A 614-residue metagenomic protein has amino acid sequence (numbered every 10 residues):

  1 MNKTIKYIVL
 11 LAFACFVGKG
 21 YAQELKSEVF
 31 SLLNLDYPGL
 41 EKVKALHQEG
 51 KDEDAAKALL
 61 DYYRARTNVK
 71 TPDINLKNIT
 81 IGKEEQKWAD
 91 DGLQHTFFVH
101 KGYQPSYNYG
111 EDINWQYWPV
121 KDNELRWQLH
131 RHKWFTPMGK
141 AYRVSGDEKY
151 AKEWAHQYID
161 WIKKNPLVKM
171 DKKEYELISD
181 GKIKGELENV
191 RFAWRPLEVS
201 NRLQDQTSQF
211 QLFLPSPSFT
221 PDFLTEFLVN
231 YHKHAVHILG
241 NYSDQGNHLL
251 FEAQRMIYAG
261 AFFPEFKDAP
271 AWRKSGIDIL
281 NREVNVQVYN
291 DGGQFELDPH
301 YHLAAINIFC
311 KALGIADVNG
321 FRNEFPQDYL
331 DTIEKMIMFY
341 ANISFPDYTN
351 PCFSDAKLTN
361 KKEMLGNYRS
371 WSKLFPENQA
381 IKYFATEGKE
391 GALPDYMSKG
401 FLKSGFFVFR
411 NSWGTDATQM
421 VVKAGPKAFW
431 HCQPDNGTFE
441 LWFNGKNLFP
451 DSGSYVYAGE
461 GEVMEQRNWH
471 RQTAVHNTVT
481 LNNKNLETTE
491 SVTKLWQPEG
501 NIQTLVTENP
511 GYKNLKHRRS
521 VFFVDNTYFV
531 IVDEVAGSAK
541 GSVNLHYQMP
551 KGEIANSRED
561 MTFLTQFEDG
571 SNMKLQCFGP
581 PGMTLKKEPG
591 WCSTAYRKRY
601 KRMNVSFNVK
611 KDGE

Functional and structural regions predicted by a protein language model:
M1-E24: Bacterial Sec-dependent N-terminal signal peptides
Y7, G20-Q23, S200, A356 (+2 more regions): CBM-like, beta-strand-rich accessory domains located in the C-terminal region of large, secreted polysaccharide-active
Q23-F97: Extreme N-terminal leader/anchor segments
D52-A55, T67-P72, I81-D90, V99-Y103 (+4 more regions): Short, solvent-exposed loop/edge-beta patches enriched in aromatic
Y107-W115, K121-I333: Aromatic-lined, polymer-binding surfaces characteristic of secreted/periplasmic polysaccharide-degrading enzymes
H130, E252, M336, K403-G405 (+3 more regions): Residues that flank catalytic or metal-binding motifs in active/ligand-binding sites
Y289, G293-F449, P498-E499, V506 (+1 more regions): Carbohydrate-active enzyme catalytic cores, enriched for enzymes that act on polyanionic acidic polysaccharides
F449-S452, A458-E460: Cytochrome P450 core scaffold surrounding the K-helix E-X-X-R motif and the conserved "meander" helix-loop region
